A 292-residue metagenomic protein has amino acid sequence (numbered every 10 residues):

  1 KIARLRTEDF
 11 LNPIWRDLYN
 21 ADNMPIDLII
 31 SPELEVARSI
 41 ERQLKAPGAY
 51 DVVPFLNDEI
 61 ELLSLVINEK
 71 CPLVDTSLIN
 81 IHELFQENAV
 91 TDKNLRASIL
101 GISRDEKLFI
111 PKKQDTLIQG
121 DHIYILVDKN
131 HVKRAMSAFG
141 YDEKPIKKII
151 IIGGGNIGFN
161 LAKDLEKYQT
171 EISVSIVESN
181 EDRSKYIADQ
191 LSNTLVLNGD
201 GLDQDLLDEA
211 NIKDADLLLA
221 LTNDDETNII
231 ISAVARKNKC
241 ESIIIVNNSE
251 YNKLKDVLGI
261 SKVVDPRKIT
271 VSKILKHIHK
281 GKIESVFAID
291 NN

Functional and structural regions predicted by a protein language model:
K1-N292: Cytosolic regulatory regions of ion transport systems
